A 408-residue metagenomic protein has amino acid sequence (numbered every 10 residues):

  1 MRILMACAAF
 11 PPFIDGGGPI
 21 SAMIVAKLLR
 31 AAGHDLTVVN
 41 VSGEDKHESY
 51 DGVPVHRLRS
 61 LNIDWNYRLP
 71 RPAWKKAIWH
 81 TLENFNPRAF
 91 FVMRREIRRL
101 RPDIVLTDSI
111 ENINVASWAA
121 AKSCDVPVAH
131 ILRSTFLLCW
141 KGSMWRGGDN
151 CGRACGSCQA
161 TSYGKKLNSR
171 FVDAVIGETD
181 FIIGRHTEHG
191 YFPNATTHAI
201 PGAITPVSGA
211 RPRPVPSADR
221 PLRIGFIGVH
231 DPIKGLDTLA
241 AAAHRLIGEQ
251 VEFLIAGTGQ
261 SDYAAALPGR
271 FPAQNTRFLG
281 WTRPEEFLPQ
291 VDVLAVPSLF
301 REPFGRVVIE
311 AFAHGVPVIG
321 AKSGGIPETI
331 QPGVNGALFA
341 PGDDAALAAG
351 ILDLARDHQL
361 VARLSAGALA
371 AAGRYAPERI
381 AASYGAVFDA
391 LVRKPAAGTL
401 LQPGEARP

Functional and structural regions predicted by a protein language model:
M1-R57, C124, H244-I247: N-terminal subdomain of nucleotide-sugar transferases
L4, P216-K234, A240-A243, L254: Conserved donor-binding/catalytic core segment of Leloir-type glycosyltransferases
Y67-W79, H130-R170: Acceptor-binding helix/loop patch of EC 2.4 sugar-transfer enzymes, predominantly nucleotide-sugar-dependent
C158-T197, I204-V207: A short, active-site helix/loop in glycosyltransferases that binds the activated sugar's phosphate group
A264-T282: Nucleotide-activated donor-binding/catalytic signature segment of Leloir-type glycosyltransferases, i.e., the conserved
W281, P332-G333, A337-D344, D353-H358 (+1 more regions): Conserved acidic donor-binding segment of nucleotide-sugar-dependent glycosyltransferases
P317-G320: Short hydrophobic beta-strand element within catalytic cores of glycosyltransferases and related nucleotide-activated
A346, D353, L360-R374, S383-A386: A short, well-ordered alpha-helix in the C-terminal region of glycosyltransferases
